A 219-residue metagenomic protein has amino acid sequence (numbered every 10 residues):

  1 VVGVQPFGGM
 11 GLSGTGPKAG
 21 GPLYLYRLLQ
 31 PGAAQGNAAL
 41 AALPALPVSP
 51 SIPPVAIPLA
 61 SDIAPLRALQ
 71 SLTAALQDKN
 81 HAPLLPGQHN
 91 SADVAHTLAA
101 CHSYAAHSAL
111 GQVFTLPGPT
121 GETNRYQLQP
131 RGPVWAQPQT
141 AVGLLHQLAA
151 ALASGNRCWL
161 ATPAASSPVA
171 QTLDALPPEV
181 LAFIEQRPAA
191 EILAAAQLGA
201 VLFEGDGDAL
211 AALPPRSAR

Functional and structural regions predicted by a protein language model:
V1-Q137, S154-R157, T162, Q171 (+1 more regions): C-terminal segments
T140-H146: Conserved coil-to-alpha-helix start sites within the AMP-binding
L144, V169-A170: Short, highly selective alpha-helical patches that border small-molecule cofactor pockets in redox/cofactor-processing
L148-S154: Conserved short alpha-helical elements in the N-terminal third of ANL/AMP-binding
A165-S167: Helix N-cap at the beta1-alpha1 junction of Rossmann-like dinucleotide-binding domains, i.e., the first residues
